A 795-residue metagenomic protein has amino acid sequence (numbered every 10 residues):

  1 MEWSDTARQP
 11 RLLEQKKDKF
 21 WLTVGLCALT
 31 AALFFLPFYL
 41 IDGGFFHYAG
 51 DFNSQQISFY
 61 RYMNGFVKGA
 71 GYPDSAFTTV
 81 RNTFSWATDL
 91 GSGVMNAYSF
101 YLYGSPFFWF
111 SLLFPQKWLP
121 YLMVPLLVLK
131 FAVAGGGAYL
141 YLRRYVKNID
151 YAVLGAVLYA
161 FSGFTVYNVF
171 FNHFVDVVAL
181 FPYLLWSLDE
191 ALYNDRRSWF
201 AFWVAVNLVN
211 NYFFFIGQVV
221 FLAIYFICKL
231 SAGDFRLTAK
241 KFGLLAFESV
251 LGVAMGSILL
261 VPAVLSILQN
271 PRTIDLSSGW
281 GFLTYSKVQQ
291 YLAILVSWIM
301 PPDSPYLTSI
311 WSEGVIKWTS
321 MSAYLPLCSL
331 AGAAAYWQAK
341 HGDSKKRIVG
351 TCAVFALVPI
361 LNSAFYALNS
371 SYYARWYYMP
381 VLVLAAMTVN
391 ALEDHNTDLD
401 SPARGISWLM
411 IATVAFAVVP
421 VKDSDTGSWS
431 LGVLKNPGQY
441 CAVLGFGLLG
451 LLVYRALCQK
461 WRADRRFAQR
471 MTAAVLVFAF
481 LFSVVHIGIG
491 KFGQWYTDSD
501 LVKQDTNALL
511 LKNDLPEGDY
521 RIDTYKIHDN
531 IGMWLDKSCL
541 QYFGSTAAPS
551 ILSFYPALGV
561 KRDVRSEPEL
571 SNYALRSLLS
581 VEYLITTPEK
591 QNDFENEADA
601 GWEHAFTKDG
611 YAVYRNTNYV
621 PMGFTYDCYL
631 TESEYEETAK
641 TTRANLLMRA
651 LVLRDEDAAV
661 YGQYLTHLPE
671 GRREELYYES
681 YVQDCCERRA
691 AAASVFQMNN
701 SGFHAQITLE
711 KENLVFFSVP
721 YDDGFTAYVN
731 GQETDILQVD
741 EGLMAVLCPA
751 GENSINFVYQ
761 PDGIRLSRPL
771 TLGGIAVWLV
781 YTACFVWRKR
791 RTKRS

Functional and structural regions predicted by a protein language model:
R8-K16, L665-S795: Active-site-proximal, structured, solvent-exposed surfaces of multi-pass membrane proteins that position macromolecular
R8-N96, Q494-K503, L509-L510, D514-D529 (+1 more regions): Hydrophobic alpha-helical membrane-insertion signals
C27, L127, F131-R144, D150-S231 (+6 more regions): Membrane-embedded helix bundles of polyisoprenyl
P37-Y145, D150-P182, V206-N210, A293 (+2 more regions): Active-site lumenal/periplasmic loops and adjacent helix-entry segments of GT-C-fold, multi-pass membrane
N53-I57, R61-A76, K241-F242, V253-A339 (+3 more regions): Periplasmic/ER-lumenal interhelical loops and adjacent helix-loop junctions in multi-pass membrane proteins
S92, N96-F100, L476-D498, L511-L579 (+3 more regions): Extracytoplasmic/lumenal acceptor-recognition loop(s) of multi-pass membrane glycoenzymes
N194-D195, F214, K345-Q504, E752-S795: Contiguous transmembrane helix-bundle modules in multi-pass membrane proteins
D234-G243, A333-A356: Membrane-interface helix-loop-helix junctions at transmembrane boundaries of multi-pass membrane enzymes, predominantly
